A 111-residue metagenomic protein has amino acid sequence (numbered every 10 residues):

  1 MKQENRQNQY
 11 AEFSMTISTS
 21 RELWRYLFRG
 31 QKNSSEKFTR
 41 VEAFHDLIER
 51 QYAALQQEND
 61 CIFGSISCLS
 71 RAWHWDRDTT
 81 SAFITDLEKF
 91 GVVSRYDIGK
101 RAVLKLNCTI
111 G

Functional and structural regions predicted by a protein language model:
M1-C68: Short recognition helix of helix-turn-helix/winged-helix DNA-binding domains
Q51-G111: Winged helix-turn-helix DNA-binding recognition segment
